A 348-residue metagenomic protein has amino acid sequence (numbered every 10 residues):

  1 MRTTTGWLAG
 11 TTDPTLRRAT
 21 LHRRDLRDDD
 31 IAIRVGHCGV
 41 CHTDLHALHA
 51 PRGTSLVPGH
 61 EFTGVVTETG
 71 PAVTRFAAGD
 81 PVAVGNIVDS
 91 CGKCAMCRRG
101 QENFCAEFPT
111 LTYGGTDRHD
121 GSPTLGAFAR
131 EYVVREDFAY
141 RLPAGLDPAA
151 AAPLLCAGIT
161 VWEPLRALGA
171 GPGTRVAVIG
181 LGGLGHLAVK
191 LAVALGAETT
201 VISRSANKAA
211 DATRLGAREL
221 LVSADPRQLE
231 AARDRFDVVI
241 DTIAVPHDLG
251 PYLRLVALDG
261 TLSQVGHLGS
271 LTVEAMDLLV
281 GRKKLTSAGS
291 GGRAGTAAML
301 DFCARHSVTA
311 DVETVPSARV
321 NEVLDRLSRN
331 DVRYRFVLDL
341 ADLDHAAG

Functional and structural regions predicted by a protein language model:
M1-R2, R293-G348: C-terminal hydrophobic helical "lid"/dimerization subdomain of Rossmann-like NAD(P)H-dependent oxidoreductases
M1-T63, E68, R130-V134, L220 (+1 more regions): Short N-terminal strand-loop motif that marks the start of NAD(P)H/FAD-dependent oxidoreductase cofactor-binding domains
R24-C38, L48-R98, N103, L125 (+1 more regions): Glycine-rich beta-strand-centered segment in the early N-terminal region that forms part of a ligand/cofactor-binding
P81, R175, G260-T261, K284: Short glycine-centered segments of the SAM/dcSAM-binding site in methyltransferase folds
C91-I179: NAD(P)H dinucleotide-binding glycine-rich loop of Rossmann-like/cofactor-binding domains, especially the beta1-alpha1
P172-L181, H186, L191-P251: Adenosine-nucleotide cofactor-binding segment
V256-A257: Helix-to-beta-strand junctions that scaffold the AdoMet/dcAdoMet cofactor pocket in Class I SAM-dependent enzymes
T261-S263, V273-E313: Rossmann-fold dehydrogenase core element
